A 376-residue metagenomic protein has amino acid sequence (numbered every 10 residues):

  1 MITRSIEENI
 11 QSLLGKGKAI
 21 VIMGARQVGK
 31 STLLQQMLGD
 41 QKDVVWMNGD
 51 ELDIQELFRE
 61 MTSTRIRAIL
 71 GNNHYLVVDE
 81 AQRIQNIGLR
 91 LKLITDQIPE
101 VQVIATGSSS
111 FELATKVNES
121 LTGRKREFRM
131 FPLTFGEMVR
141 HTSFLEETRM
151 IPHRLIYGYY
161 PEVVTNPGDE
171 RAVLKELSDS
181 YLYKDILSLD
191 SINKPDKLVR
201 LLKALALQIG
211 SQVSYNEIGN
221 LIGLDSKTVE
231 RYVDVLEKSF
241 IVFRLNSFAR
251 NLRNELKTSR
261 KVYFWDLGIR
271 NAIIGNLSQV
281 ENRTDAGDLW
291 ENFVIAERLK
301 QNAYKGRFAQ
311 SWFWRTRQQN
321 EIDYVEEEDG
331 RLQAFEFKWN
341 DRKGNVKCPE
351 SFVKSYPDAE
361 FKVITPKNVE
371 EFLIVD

Functional and structural regions predicted by a protein language model:
M1-L14: Pre-Walker A adenine-sensing motif
I22: Hydrophobic anchor at the beta1->P-loop junction of P-loop NTPases
K30: Conserved lysine of the Walker
L33, M37: Hydrophobic positions on the alpha1 helix immediately C-terminal to the Walker A/P-loop
V45-Y75: Short glycine-rich substrate-engagement loop in P-loop NTPases that contacts/grips substrate
G88-F111, N118-S120: Conserved catalytic/switch belt of AAA+ P-loop NTPases
S108-S110, A114-S214: Interdomain motor-coupling "hinge/lid" segment immediately C-terminal to the ATP-binding subdomain of NTP-driven enzymes
G168-R331: Accessory nucleic acid-recognition modules appended to NTPase machines
